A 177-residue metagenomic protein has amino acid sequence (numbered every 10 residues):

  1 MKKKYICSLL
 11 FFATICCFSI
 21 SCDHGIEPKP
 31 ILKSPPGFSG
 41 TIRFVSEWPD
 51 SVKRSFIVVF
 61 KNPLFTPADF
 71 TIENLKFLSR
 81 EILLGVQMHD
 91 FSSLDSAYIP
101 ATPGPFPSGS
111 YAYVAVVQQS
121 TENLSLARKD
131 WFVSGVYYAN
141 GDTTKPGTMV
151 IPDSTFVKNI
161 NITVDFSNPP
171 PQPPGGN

Functional and structural regions predicted by a protein language model:
K2-Y5, C16-V45, F166, P170-N177: Bacterial Sec-dependent N-terminal signal peptides
L10-I15: Hydrophobic helical h-region of N-terminal Sec-dependent signal peptides in bacterial secretory/periplasmic proteins
K33, L84, F106-S108, P152-T155: Surface-exposed coil/turn segments at beta-strand junctions on protein surfaces, enriched
E47-F77: Short, ordered, surface-exposed loop/turn motifs in non-cytosolic proteins
F65-G109: Tryptophan-paired
T102-L126: A short, solvent-exposed beta-strand micro-motif common in secreted/extracellular proteins
S120-N168: Structured interaction patches on ligand/partner-binding surfaces of diverse proteins
